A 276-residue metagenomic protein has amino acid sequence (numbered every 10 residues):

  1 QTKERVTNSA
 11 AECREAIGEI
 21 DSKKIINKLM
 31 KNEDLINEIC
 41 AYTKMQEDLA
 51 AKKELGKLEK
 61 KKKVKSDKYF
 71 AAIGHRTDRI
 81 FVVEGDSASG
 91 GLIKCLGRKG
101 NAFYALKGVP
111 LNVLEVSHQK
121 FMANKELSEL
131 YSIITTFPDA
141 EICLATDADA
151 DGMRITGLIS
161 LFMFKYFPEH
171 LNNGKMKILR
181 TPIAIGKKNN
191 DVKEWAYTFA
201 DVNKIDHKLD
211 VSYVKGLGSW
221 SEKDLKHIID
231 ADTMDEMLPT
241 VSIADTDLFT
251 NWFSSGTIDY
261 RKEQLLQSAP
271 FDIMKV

Functional and structural regions predicted by a protein language model:
Q1-V276: Conserved phosphate-chemistry cores used by DNA topoisomerases
